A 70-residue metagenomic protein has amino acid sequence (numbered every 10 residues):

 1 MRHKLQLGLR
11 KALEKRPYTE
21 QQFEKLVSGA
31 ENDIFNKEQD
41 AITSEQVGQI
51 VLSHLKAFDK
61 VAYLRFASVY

Functional and structural regions predicted by a protein language model:
M1-Y70: Long, C-terminal-biased catalytic regions of enzyme "large/alpha" subunits
